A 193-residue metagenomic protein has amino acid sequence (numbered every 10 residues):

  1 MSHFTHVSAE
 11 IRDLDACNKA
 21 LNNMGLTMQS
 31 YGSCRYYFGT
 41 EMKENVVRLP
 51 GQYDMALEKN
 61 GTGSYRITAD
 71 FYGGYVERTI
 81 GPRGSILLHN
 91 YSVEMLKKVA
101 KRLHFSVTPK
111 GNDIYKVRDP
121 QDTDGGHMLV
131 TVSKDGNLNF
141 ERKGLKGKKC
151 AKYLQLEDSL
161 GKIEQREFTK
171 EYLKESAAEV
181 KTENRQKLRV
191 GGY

Functional and structural regions predicted by a protein language model:
M1-Q121: Interaction-mediating elements
N23-S30, L145-G161: Short, flexible N-terminal segments of the mature chain
N90, L154-L173: Short, solvent-exposed cationic patches
D122-G126, V130, R185-R189: A short, highly charged, low-complexity intrinsically disordered segment
G126, T131-Q155: Amphipathic, hydrophobic secondary-structure cores in small proteins
Q165-Y193: Cysteine/selenocysteine-centered motifs that mediate thiol-based redox chemistry or coordinate metal-sulfur cofactors
